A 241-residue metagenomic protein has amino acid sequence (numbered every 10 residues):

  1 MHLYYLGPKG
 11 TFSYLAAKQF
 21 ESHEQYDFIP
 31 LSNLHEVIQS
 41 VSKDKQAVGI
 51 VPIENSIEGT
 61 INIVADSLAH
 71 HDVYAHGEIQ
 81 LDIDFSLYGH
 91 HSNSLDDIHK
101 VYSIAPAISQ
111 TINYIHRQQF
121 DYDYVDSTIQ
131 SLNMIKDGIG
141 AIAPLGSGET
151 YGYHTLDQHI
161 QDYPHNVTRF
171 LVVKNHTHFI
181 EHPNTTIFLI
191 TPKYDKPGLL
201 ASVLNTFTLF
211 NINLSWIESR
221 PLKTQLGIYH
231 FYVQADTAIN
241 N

Functional and structural regions predicted by a protein language model:
M1-N241: Domain-level signature for soluble enzymes in the chorismate/prephenate branch of the shikimate pathway
